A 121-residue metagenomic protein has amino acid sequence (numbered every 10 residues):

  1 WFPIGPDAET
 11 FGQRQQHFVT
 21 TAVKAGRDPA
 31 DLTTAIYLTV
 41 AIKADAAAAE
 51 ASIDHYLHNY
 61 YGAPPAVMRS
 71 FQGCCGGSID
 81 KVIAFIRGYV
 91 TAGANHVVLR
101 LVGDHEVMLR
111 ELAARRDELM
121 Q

Functional and structural regions predicted by a protein language model:
W1-Q121: Active-site-adjacent structural elements that line small-molecule/cofactor binding pockets in enzymes
